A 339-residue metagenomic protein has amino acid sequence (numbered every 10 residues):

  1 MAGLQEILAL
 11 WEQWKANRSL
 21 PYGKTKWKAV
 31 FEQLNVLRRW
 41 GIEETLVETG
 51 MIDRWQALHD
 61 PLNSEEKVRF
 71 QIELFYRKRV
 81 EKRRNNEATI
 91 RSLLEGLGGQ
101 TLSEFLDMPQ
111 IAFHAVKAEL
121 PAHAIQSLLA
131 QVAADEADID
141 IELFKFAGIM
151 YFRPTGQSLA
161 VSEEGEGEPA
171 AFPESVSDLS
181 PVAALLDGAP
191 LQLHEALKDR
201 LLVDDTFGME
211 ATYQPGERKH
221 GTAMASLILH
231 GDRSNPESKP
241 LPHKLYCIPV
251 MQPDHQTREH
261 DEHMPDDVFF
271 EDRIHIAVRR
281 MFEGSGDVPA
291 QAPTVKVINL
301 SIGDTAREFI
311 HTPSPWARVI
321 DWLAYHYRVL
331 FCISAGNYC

Functional and structural regions predicted by a protein language model:
M1-E66, A88-A171: Autoinhibitory propeptides
L62-Q71, R79, G336: Long, positively charged binding patches that form subdomain-scale interaction surfaces for polyanionic ligands
Q71-E73, N299: Large eukaryotic, non-enzymatic subunits of multiprotein complexes that serve as scaffolds/tethers, characterized by
E73-N86: Short, surface-exposed ligand-recognition loops at beta-strand->loop->(often short) alpha-helix junctions that present
L94-L97, A189-A196, L202, T294-L300: Acidic/polar, low-complexity linker and loop regions
A171-D205, A211-F270, F309, H326-R328: Subtilisin-like serine protease catalytic core
D254-C339: Substrate-binding/access-modulating region of protease and related hydrolase catalytic domains
